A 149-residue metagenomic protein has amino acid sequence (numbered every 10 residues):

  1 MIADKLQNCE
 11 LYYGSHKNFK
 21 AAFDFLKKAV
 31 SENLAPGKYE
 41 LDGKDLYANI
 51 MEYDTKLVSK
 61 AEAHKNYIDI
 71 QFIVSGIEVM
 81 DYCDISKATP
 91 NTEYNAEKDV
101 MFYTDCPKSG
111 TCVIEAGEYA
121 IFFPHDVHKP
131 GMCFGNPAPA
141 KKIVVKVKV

Functional and structural regions predicted by a protein language model:
M1-D45: Long, hydrophobic N-terminal alpha-helical segment
P36-L57, N66-V74: A short glycine-rich, His/Asp/Glu-containing loop-to-beta-strand
A61-A63: Short loop/turn motifs at secondary-structure junctions and domain boundaries
N66-I68, F72-Y82, K87, A96-V100: Glycine- and acidic-residue-biased ligand/ion/polar-headgroup-sensing regions
E93-P107: Non-DNA-binding regulatory cores of transcription-related proteins, predominantly C-terminal effector-binding
V113-G131: Conserved metal-binding segment of the jelly-roll/cupin
Y119-I121, P137-V149: A short hydrophobic beta-strand segment most commonly corresponding to one strand of the jelly-roll/cupin
M132-N136: Short proline/glycine-enriched turn/loop segments at secondary-structure junctions
